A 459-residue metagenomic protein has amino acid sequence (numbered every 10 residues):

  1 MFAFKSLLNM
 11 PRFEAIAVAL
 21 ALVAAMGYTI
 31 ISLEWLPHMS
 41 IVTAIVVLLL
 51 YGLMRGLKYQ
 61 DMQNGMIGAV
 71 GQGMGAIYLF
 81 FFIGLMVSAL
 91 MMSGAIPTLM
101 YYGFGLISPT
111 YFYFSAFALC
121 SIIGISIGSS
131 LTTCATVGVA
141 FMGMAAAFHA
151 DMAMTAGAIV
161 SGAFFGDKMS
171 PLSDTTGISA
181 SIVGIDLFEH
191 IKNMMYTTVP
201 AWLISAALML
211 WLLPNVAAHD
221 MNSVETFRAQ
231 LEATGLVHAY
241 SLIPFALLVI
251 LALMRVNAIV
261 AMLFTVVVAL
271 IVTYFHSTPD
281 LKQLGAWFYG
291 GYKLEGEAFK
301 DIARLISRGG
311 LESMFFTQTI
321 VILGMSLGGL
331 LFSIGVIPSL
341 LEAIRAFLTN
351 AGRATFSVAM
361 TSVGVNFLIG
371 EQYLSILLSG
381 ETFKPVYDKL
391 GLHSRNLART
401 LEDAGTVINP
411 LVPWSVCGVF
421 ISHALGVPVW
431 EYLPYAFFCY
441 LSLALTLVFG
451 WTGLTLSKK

Functional and structural regions predicted by a protein language model:
M1-A76, Y196-S205, L213-I320: Hydrophobic transmembrane alpha-helices of multi-pass small-molecule transporters
F2-L8, M91-Y101, L119-I122, A217-E232 (+1 more regions): Short juxtamembrane and helix-loop transition motifs at transmembrane-helix boundaries in membrane proteins
V23-G27, L49, A118-I122, G143-M144 (+8 more regions): Alpha-helical transmembrane segments of multipass membrane proteins
L57-A146, E297-K384: Membrane-embedded alpha-helical segments and adjacent helix-loop junctions characteristic of multi-pass solute
L131, A163-I178, L377-V386: Short helical (or helix-break) motifs at transmembrane helix termini and adjacent helical loops in multi-pass membrane
C134-A140, I159, A261-L270: Central hydrophobic cores of alpha-helical transmembrane segments in multi-pass integral membrane proteins
A158-I159, F164-L172, W202-A218: Transmembrane-helix bundle segments that line or gate the permeation/cavity pathway in multi-pass membrane proteins
I182-W202, L348-K459: C-terminal transmembrane helix pair
